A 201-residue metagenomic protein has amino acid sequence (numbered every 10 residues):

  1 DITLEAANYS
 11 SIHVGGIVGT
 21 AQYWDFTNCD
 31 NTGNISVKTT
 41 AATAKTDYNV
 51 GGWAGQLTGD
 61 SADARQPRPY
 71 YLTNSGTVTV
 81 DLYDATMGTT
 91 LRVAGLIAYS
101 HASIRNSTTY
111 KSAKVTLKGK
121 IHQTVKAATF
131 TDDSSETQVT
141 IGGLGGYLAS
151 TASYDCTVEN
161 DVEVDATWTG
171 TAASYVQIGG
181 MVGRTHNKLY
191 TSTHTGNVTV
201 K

Functional and structural regions predicted by a protein language model:
D1-K201: Surface-exposed loop/turn motifs in large extracellular/passenger domains
